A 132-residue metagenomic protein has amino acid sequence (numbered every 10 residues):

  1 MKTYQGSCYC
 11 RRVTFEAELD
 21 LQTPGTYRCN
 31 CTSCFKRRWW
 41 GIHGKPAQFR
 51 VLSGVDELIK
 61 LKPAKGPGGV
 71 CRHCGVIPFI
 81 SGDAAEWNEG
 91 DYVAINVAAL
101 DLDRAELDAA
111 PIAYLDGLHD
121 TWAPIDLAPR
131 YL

Functional and structural regions predicted by a protein language model:
M1-S7, R12-L132: A short Gly-Trp-Pro
